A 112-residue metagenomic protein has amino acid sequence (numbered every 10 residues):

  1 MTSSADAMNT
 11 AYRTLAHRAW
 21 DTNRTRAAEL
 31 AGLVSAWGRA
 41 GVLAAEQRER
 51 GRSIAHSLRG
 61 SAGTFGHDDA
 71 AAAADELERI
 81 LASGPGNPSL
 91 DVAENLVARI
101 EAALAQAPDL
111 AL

Functional and structural regions predicted by a protein language model:
M1-V34, G84-L112: Amphipathic, coiled-coil-like alpha-helical segments
R18, R26, L43, A71-A73: A generic structural signal for solvent-exposed, polar alpha-helical segments
G32-R50: Helix-loop segments that flank and shape redox-cofactor active sites
A40, S83-G84: Short loop/turn hinge sites at secondary-structure boundaries
A45-S83: Extended, amphipathic alpha-helices with heptad-repeat/coiled-coil or helix-bundle character that serve as
